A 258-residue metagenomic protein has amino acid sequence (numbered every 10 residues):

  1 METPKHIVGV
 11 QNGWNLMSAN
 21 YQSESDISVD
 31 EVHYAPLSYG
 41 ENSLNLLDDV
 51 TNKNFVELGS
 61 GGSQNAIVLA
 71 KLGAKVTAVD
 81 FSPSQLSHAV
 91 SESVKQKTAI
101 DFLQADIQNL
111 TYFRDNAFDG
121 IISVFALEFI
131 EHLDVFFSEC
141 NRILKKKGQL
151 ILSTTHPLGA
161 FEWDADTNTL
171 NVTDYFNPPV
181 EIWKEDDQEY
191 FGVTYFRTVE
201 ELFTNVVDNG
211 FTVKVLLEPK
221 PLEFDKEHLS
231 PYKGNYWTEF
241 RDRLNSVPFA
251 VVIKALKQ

Functional and structural regions predicted by a protein language model:
M1-T51, Q64-V68, Q85, E92 (+2 more regions): Conserved class I S-adenosyl-L-methionine
N54-N109: Class I SAM-dependent methyltransferase SAM/SAH-binding core
Q108-G120: A short acidic, Gly/Pro-enriched loop at the edge of an enzyme's catalytic core that lines a small-molecule cofactor
D119-L133: A short SAM/SAH-binding and catalytic strip from SAM-dependent methyltransferases
D134-Q149: A short glycine-rich, Lys/Arg-flanked "PGG" loop and its adjoining helix->strand segment in the class I
L150-E181: Conserved class I S-adenosyl-L-methionine
T154, L158, E185-E201: Acceptor-substrate binding/catalytic loop of class I
V193-L216: Short alpha-helix
